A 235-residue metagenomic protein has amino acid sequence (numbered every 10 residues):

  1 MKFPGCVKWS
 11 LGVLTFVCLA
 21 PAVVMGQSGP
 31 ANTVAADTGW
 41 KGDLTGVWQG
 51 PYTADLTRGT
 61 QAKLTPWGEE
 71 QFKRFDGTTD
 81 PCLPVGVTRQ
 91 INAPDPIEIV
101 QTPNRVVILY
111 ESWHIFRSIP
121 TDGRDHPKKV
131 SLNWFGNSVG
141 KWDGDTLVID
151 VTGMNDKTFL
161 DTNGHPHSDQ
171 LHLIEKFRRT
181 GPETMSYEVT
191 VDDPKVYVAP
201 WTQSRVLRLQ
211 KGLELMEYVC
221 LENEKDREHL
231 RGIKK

Functional and structural regions predicted by a protein language model:
K2-K235: Hydrophobic small-molecule pocket/channel-lining residues, especially in calycin-type beta-barrels
